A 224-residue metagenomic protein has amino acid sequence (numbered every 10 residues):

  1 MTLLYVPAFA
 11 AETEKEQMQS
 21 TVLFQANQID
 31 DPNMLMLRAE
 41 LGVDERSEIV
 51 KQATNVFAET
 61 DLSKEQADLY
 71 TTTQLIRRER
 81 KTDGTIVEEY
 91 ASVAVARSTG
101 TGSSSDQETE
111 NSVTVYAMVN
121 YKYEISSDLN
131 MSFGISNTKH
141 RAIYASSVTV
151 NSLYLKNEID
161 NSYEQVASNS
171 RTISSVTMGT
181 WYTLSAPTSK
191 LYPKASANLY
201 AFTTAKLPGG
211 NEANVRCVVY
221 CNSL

Functional and structural regions predicted by a protein language model:
M1-L3: Bacterial N-terminal signal peptides
Y5-V6, L37-A39, V43, K64 (+8 more regions): Generic detector of low-complexity/intrinsically disordered segments and short hydrophobic N-terminal stretches
V6-M118: N-terminal propeptides/leader regions of secreted preproproteins that are proteolytically removed before maturation
Y90-L224: Mature secreted bioactive peptide module from preproproteins
